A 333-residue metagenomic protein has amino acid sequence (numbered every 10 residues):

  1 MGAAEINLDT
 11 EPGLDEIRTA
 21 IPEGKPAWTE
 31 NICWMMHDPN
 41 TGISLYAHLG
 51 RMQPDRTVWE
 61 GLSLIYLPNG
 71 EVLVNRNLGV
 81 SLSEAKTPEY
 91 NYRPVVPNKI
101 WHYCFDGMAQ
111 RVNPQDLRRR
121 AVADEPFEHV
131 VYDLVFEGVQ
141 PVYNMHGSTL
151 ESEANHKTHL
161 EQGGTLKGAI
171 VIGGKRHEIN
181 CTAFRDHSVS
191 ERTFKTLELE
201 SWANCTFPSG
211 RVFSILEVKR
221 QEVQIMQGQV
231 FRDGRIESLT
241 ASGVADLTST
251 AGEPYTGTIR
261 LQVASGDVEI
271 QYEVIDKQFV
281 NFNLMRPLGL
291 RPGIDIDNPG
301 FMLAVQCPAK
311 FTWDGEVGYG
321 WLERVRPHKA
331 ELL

Functional and structural regions predicted by a protein language model:
M1-L333: Structured soluble/peripheral alpha/beta segments that form catalytic or ligand/cofactor-binding pockets
